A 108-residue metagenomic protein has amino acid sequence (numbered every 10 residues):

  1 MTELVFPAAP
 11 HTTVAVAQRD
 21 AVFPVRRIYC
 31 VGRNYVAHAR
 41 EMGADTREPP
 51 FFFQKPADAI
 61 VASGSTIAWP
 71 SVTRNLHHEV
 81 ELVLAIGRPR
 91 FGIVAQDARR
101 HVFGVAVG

Functional and structural regions predicted by a protein language model:
M1-A17, A59-A62: Short coil-to-helix leader/linker segments, especially the first N-terminal amphipathic alpha-helix with its helix
A17, V22-G108: Glycine-enriched loop-and-adjacent helix/strand subsegments that border the catalytic/binding cleft of enzyme cores
